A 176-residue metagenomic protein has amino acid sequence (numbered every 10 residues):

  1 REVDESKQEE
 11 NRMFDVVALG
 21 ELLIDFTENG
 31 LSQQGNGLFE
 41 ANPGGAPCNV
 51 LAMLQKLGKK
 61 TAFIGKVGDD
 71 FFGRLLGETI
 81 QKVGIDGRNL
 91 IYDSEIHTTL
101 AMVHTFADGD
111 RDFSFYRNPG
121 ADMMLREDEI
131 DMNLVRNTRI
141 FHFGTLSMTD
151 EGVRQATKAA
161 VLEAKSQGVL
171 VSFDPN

Functional and structural regions predicted by a protein language model:
R1-N11: N-terminal amphipathic/basic-hydrophobic helices that include classical n-h-c signal peptides and signal-anchor
E9-D86: Glycine-rich phosphate/adenosyl-contacting loop at the front of the ribokinase-like
E10-A18, Q81, A107-N176: Ribokinase/PfkB-type carbohydrate-kinase core domain
L31, S94-E95, T105-A107, N133-V135: Solvent-exposed alpha-helices and their adjacent loops that cap or buttress functional pockets in soluble metabolic
K66-F72, I96, P119-A121: Acidic, glycine-rich active-site loops and adjacent beta-strand->loop/helix elements that engage anionic groups
N89-T98: A short, structured active-site edge motif that brings together acidic residues
L100-H104: Short beta-strand scaffold segments in enzyme catalytic cores
